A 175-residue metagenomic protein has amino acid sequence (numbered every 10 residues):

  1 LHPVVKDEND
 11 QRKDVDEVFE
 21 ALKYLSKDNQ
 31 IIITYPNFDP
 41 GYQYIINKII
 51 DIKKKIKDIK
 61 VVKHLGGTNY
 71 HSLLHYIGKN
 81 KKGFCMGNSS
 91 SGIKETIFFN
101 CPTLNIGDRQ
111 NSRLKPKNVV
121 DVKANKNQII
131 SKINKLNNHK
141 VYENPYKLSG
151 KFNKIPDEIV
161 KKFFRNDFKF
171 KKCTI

Functional and structural regions predicted by a protein language model:
L1-I175: Nucleotide-activated sugar donor-binding and catalytic core shared by glycosyltransferases and related lipid-linked
